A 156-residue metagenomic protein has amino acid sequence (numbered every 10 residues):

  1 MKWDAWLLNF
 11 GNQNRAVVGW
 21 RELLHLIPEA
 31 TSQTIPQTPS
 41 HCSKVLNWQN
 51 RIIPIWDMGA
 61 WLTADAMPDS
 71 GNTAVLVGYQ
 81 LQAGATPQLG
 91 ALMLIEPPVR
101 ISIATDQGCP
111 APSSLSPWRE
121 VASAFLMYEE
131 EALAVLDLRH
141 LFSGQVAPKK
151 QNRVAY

Functional and structural regions predicted by a protein language model:
M1-Y156: An acidic, low-aromatic, low-complexity terminal/linker signal
